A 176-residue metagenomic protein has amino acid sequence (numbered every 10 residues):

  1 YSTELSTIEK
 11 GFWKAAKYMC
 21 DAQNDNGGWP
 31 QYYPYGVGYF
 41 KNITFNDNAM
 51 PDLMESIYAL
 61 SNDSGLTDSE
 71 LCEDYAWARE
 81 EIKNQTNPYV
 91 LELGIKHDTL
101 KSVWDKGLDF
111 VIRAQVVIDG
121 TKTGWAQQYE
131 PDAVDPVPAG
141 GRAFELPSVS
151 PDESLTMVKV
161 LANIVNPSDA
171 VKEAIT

Functional and structural regions predicted by a protein language model:
Y1, I57, V158-L161: Hydrophobic core/packing positions within alpha-helical solenoid repeats
S2-F12, S61-D105, I164-I175: Structural helix-adjacent loops and short alpha-helical linkers that scaffold large soluble proteins
K10-G28, S102-T121, A174-T176: Long, well-ordered core segments of solenoidal/helical folds
Y18-D21, I43, A59-N62, F110-R113 (+1 more regions): Positions within ordered alpha-helical repeat solenoids
D21-K41, T67-W77, I82-L91, R113-E145: Glycine- and aromatic-rich loop/turn segments at beta-sheet edges
Q31-Y33, K41-D47, E55-Y58: Peripheral, non-catalytic segments of secretory and membrane proteins
V37-M50, K96, G140-S154, I164-P167: Solvent-exposed loop and edge beta-strand segments that line ligand/cofactor-binding and catalytic clefts
D52-E55, K106, K159: Residue-level signature of alpha-solenoid helical repeat scaffolds
